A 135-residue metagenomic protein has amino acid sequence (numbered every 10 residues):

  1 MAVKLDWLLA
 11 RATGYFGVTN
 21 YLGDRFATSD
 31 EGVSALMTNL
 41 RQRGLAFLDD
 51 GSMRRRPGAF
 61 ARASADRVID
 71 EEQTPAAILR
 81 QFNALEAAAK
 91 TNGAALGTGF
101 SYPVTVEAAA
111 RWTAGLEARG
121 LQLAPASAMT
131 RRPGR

Functional and structural regions predicted by a protein language model:
A2-F82, F100-E117, L121, S127: Catalytic domains of cell-wall/extracellular-matrix polysaccharide-remodeling enzymes, centered on de-N-acetylation
N83-E86, K90: Histidine/acidic residue-rich metal-binding segments in metalloenzymes
L123-R135: Short, flexible loop segments at boundaries between secondary-structure elements
